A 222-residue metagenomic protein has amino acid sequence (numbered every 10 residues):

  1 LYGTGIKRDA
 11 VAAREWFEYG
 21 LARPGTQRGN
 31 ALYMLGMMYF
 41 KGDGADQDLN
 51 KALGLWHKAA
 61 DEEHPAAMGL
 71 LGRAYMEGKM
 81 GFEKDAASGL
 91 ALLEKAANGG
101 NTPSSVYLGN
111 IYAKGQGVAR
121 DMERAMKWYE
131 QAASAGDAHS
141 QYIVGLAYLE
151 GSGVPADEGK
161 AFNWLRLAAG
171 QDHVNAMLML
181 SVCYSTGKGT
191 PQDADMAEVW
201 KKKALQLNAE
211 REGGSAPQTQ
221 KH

Functional and structural regions predicted by a protein language model:
L1-Y2, G20, L32-K41, A45 (+5 more regions): Hydrophobic face of amphipathic alpha-helices that form TPR/SEL1-like repeat modules and related alpha-solenoid
Y2-T4, R23-R28, K41-D43, D61-P65 (+9 more regions): Short helix-capping/linker turns of helical repeat alpha-solenoids
K7-Y19, D46-L55, F82-L92, A119-W128 (+2 more regions): Structural signature of tandem alpha-helical TPR/SEL1-like repeats, specifically the intra-repeat loop/turn
Y19-G20, K58-A59, K95-A96, Q131-A132 (+2 more regions): Canonical positions in the second alpha-helix
P65, A86, A91, N98-K114 (+2 more regions): Eukaryotic tandem repeat interaction scaffolds
A138-V199: Ankyrin-repeat and related helical/solenoid repeat scaffolds used for protein-protein interactions
S185-H222: Terminal, low-structured helical/coil segments at or just beyond the last alpha-helical repeat
